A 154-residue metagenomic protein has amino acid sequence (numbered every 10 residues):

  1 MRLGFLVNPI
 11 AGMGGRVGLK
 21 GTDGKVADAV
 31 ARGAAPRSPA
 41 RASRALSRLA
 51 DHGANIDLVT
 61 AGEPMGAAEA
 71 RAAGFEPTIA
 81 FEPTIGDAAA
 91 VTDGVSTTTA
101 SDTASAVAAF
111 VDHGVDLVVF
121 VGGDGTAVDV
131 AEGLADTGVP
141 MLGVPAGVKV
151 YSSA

Functional and structural regions predicted by a protein language model:
M1-H113: ATP/NTP phosphate-donor binding region
G4-V7, A61, V119-G122, L142-P145: Short beta-strand segments
G33, D93-G94, D116-V118, K149-A154: Flexible, glycine/proline-enriched loop segments at strand-loop-helix junctions that form or flank small-ligand binding
V107, L117, D129-A131: Generic transmembrane alpha-helix signature in multi-pass membrane proteins, especially transporters/channels
V111-G114, E132-L134: Feature detects long, helix-prone N-terminal segments enriched in hydrophobes
H113-D116, V139: Alpha/propeptide regions of enzymes that mature by internal proteolysis
V121, V128-V130, L134-A154: Short, acidic/small-residue loops that bind anionic groups at enzyme active sites
